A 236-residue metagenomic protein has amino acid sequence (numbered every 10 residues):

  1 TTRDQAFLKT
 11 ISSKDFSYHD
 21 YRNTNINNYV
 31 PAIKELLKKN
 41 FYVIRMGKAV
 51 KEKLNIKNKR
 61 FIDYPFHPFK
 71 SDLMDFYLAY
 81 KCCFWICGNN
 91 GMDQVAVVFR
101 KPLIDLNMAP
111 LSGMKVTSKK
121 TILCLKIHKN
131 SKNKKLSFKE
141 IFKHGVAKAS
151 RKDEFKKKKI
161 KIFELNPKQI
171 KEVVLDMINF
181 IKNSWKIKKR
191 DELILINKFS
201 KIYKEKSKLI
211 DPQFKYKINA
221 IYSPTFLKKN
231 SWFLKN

Functional and structural regions predicted by a protein language model:
T1-L8, I26-S71, E192-I202: Catalytic donor nucleotide-activated moiety binding site of glycosyltransferases and closely related
A6-K9, E52-N55, Q94-V95, S112-V116: Short catalytic/ligand-binding loop motif for oxyanion handling, primarily in non-cytosolic enzymes, centered on
F7-T24: A solvent-exposed, charged loop/short amphipathic helix patch at secondary-structure junctions
H19-I26, I86, I160: Short, charged/polar micro-motifs that form catalytic or ligand-binding hotspots
R22-N25, S71, F163, P167: Aromatic-acidic/polar surface patches that form glycan- and anion
V30-K34, K38, Y77-Y80, L175 (+1 more regions): Surface-exposed alpha-helical segments enriched in charged/polar residues
D75-I122: A donor-sugar binding/catalytic signature common to diverse glycosyltransferases and related nucleotide-sugar
K119-N236: Leloir-type glycosyltransferase catalytic cores
